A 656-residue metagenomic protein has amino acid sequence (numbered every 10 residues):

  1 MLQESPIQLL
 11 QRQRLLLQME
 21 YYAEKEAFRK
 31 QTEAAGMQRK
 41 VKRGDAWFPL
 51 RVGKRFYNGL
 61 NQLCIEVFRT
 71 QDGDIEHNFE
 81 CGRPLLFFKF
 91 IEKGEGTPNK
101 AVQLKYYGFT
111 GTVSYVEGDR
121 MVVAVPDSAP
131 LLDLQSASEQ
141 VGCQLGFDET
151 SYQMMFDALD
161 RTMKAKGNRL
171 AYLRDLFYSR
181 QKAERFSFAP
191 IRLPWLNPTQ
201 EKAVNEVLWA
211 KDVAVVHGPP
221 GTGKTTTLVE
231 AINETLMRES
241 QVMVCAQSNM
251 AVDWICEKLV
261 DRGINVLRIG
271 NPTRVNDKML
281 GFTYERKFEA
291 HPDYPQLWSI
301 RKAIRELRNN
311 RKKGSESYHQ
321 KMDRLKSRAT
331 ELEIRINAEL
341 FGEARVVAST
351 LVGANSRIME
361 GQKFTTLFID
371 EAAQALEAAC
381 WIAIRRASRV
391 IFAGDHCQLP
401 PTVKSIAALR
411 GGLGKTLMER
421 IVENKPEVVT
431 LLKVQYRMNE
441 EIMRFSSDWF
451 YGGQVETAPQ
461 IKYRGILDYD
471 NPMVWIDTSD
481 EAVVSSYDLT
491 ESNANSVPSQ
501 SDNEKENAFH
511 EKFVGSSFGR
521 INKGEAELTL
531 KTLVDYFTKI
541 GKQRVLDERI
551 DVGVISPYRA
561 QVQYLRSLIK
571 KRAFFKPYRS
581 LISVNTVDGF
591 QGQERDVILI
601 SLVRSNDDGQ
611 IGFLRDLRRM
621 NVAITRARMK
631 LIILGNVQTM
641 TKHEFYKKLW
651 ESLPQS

Functional and structural regions predicted by a protein language model:
M1-C81: A helicase ATPase "motif cassette" and its flanking acidic/Ser/Thr-rich regulatory loops
L2-R14, D72-E206, D261, K278-K302 (+1 more regions): Pre-ATPase regulatory/linker segments immediately N-terminal to the P-loop/RecA-like helicase/translocase core
F186-A189, N233, Q241, D253-G361 (+6 more regions): Conserved P-loop NTPase motor core of helicases/translocases
R192-D212, T227, S349, I521 (+1 more regions): N-terminal pre-P-loop "Q-motif" helix
W209, T225-E239, W254-V260, R386: Walker A/P-loop NTP-binding motif
A210-A231, G592: Walker A/P-loop
G218, N271, E371: The Walker A (P-loop) glycine that initiates the GxxxxGKT/S ATP-binding motif of P-loop NTPases
R238-S240, S248, R262, A338 (+1 more regions): Conserved helicase motor core of SF1/SF2 NTP-dependent helicases
